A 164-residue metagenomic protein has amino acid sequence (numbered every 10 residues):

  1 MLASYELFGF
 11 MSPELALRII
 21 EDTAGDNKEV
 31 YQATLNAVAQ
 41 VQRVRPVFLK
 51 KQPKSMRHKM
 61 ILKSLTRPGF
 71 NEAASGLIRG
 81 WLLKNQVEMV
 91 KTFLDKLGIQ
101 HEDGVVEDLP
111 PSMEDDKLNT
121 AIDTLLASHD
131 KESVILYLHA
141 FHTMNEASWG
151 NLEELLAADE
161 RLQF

Functional and structural regions predicted by a protein language model:
L2-V30: Charged, amphipathic alpha-helical stretches
T23-N151: Acidic, low-complexity, intrinsically disordered interaction modules
D159-F164: Short acidic DE-rich linear segments
